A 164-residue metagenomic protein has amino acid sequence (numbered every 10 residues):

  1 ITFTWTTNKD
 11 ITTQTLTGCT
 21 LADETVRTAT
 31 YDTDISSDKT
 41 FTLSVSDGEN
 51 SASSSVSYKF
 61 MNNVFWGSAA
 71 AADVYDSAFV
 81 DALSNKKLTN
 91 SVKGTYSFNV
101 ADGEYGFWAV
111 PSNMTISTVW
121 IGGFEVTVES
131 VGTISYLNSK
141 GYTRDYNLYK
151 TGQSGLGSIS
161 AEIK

Functional and structural regions predicted by a protein language model:
F3-T7, F107-P111: Aromatic/hydrophobic beta-strand junction motif of beta-rich domains
T6-D23, M114-E129: Change to "...patches in solvent-exposed regions of secreted, membrane-anchored, or virion-exposed structural
T13-C19, S154-K164: Extended Gly/Ser/Thr-rich low-complexity repeat segments, especially those forming or decorating extracellular
T25-A29: Short S/T/G- and acidic-enriched coil/turn segments that sit immediately N-terminal to beta-strands in beta-sandwich
T30-T40, G48-N50, G141-S158: Surface-exposed, short loops/turns at beta-strand junctions within beta-sandwich domains
S46-M61: Short, exposed coil/turn segments at beta-strand boundaries within extracellular/luminal domains
N63-E104: Extracellular receptor-binding modules and their adjoining Ser/Thr/Gly/Asp/Asn-rich linkers
